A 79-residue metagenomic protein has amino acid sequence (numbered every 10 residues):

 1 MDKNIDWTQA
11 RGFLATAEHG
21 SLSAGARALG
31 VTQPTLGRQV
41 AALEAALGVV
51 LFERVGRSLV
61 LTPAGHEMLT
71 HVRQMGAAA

Functional and structural regions predicted by a protein language model:
M1-N4: Short, intrinsically disordered or compositionally biased N-terminal tails of bacterial proteins
D6-Q9, Q33, G65: The N-cap/first-turn positions of alpha helices within or immediately adjacent to helix-turn-helix DNA-binding domains
Q9-T16, M68: Short alpha-helical "packing" element that flanks the helix-turn-helix/winged-helix DNA-binding module
A15-G30: Short helix-boundary/capping micro-motifs
A28-L29, V40, L47, M68: Core residues of bacterial helix-turn-helix
T32-T35, Q39-A42: Residues within the DNA-recognition helix of helix-turn-helix
E44-L61: A short LG(V/I)-centered, amphipathic sequence patch enriched for acidic residue(s) preceding the LG motif
A46-L47, M68-A79: Alpha-helical linker/hinge and terminal dimerization helices associated with HTH transcriptional regulators
